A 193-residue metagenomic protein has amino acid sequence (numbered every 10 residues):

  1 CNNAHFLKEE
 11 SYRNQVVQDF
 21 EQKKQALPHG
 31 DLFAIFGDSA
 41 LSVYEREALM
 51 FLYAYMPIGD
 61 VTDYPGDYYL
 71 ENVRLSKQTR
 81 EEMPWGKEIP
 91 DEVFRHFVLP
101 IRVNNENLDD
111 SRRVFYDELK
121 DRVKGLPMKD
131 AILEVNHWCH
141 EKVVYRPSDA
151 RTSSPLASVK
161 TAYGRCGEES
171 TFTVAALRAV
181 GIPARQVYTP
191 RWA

Functional and structural regions predicted by a protein language model:
C1-H137, E141, S148, S158 (+1 more regions): N-terminal accessory/pre-domain segments preceding catalytic cores
V135, A162-V187: Cysteine-centered nucleophilic/redox motifs
V144-R146, Y163: Aromatic-lined, polymer-binding surfaces characteristic of secreted/periplasmic polysaccharide-degrading enzymes
R146-S153, R185-P190: Surface-exposed patches in mature extracellular/periplasmic domains of secreted proteins
R151-S158, R165: Short amphipathic alpha-helical segments at helix-loop
L156-T161, R191-A193: Beta-rich nucleic-acid/ligand-interaction surfaces
